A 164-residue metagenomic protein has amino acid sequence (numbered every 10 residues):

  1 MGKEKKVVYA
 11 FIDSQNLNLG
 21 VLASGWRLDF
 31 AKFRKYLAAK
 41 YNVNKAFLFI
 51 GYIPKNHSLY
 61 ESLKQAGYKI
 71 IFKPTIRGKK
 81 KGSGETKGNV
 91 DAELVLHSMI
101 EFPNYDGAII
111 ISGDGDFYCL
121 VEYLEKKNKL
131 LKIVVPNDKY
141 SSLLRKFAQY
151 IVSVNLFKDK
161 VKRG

Functional and structural regions predicted by a protein language model:
M1-V90, L130, D138-K139: Domain-level signal for Mg2+-assisted phosphodiester chemistry and nucleotide/NA-binding surfaces in nucleic-acid
P54-G164: Nuclease catalytic cores that cleave nucleic-acid phosphodiester bonds, predominantly acidic two-metal-ion
